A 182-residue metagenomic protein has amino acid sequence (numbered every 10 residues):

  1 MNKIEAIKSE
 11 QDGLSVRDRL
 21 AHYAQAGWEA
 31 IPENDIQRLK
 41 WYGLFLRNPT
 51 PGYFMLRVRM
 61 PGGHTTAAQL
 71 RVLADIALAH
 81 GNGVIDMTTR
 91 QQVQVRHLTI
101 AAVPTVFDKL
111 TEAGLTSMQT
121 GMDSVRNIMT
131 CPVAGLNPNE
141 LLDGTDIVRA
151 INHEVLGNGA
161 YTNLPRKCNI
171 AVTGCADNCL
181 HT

Functional and structural regions predicted by a protein language model:
M1-L56, A68-V72, I76, H80: Iron-sulfur (Fe-S) cluster-binding modules
Q25-E33, Y53-T182: Small-residue-enriched alpha-helical segments and adjacent helix-cap loops that form tight helix-helix packing
